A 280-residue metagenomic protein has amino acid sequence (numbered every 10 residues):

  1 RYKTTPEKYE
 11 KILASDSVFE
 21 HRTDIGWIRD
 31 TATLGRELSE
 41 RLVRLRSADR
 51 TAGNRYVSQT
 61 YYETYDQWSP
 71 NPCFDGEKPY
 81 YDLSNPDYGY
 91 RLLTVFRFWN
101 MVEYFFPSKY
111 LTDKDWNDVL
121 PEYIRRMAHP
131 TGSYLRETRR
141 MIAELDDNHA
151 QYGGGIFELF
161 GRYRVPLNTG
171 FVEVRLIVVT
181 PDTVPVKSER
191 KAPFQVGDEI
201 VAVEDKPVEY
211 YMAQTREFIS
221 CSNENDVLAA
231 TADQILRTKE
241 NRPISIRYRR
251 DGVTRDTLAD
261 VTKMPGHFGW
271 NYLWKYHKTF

Functional and structural regions predicted by a protein language model:
R1-F280: Flexible, low-complexity junctional segments that flank or bridge functional domains
